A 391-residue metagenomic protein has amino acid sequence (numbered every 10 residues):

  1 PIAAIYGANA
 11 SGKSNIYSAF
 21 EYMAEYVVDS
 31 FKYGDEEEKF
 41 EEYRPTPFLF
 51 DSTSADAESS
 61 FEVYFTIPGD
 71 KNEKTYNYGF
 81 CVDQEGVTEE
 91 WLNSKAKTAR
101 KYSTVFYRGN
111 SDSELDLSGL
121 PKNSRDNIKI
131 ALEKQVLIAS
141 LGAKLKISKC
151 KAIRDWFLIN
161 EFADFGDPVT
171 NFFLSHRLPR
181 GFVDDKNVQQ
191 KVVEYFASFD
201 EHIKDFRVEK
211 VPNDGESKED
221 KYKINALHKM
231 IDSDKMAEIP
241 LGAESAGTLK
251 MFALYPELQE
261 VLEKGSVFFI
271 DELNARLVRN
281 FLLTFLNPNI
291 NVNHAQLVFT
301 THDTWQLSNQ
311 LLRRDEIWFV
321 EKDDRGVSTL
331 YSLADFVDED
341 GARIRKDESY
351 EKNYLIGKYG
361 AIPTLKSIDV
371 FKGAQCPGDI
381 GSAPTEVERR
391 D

Functional and structural regions predicted by a protein language model:
P1-A4, Y17-Q84: Conserved P-loop NTP-binding catalytic core
P1-V28, M230-I362: Switch/communication elements of ASCE P-loop NTPase nucleotide-binding domains
G34-F40, I67-T75, A96-K101, N213-K218 (+1 more regions): Intrinsically disordered, low-complexity coil segments
S52-A57, K210-D220, D323-D324: Short, ordered beta-strand-loop transition motifs
A55-S60, D83-T88, K218-K223, R313-R314: A short, compositionally biased
V63-K71, S94-A96, H228-S233, K322: Short acidic, glycine-rich loop/turn motifs
K71-P212: Electropositive, glycine-dotted interaction segments that contact anionic polymers or phosphate-rich ligands
F172-A243, P363-T364, I368-R390: Extended helical coiled-coil dimerization/tether regions that scaffold and oligomerize large DNA-maintenance assemblies
